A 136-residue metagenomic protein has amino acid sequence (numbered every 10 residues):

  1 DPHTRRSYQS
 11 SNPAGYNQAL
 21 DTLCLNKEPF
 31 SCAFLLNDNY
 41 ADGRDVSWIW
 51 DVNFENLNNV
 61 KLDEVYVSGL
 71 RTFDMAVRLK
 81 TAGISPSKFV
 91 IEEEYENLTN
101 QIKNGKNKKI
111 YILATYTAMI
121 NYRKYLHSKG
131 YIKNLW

Functional and structural regions predicted by a protein language model:
D1-W136: ATP-dependent carboxylate-amine ligase
